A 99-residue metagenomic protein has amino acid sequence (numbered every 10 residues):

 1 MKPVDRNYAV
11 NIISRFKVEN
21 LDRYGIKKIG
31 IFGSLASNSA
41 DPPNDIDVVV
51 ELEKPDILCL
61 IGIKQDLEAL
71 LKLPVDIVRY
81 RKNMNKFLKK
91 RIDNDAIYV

Functional and structural regions predicted by a protein language model:
M1-K28, A36-P42, L52-V99: Catalytic core of pol beta-like nucleotidyltransferases
I31: Conserved histidines in hydrophobic membrane contexts and catalytic metal-binding motifs
D47-V50: Short beta-strand->loop micro-motif that forms the acidic, two-metal-ion catalytic signature in nucleotide-processing
